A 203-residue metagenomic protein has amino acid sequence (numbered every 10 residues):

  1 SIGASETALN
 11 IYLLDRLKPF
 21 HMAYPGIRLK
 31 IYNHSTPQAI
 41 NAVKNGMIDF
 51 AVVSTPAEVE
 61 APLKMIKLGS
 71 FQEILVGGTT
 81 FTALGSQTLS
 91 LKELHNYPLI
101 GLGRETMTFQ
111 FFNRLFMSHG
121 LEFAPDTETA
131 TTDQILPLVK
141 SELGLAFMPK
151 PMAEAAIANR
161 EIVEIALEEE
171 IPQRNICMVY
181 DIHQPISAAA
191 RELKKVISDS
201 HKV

Functional and structural regions predicted by a protein language model:
S1-G3, A51, V76, I100 (+2 more regions): Short, well-ordered beta-strand segments
S1-V59, T129: Central regulatory/effector-binding core of bacterial HTH transcription factors
Y12, V163-V203: A late-sequence structural motif
R16-Y24, K92, F109-E122: Ligand-binding cleft/hinge of the Venus flytrap
S35-I40, K44-M47, S54, Q110-I165: Hydrophobic hinge/microswitch elements
P62-I100: Flexible hinge/capping segments at coil-to-helix
K64-I74, N159-P172: Short beta-strand->loop
L84, P98-H119, I186-A190, K194 (+1 more regions): Secondary-structure junction motif
